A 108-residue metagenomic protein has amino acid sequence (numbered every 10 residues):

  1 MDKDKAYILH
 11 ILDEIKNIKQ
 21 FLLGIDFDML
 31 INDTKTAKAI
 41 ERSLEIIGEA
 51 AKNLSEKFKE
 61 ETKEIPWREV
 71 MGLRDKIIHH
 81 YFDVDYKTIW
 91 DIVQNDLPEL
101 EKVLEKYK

Functional and structural regions predicted by a protein language model:
M1-K108: Solvent-exposed interaction patches of small proteins and small membrane subunits
